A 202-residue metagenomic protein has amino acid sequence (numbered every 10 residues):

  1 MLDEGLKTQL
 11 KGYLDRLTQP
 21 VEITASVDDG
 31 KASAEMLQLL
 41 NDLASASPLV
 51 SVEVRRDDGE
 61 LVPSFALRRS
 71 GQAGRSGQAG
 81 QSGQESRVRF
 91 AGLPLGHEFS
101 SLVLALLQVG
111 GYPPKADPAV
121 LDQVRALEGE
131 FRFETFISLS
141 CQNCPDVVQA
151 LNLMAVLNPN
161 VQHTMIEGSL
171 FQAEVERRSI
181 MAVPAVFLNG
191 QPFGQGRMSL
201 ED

Functional and structural regions predicted by a protein language model:
D3-N41, R125-H163: Local sequence-structure signature of Cys/Sec-based thiol-disulfide redox active-site neighborhoods
L6-L10, P118-A119, I180: Short amphipathic beta-strand starts and helix->beta connectors
P20, D57-G74, G80-V88, Q172-N189: Structural micro-motif
T24, M36, L40, A46-G71 (+2 more regions): Long, folded non-catalytic interaction modules
D28, L49-G59, P159-A173: Thiol-based oxidoreductase modules, predominantly thioredoxin-like and allied folds used for disulfide exchange
R69-P113, F187-D202: Non-catalytic, surface beta->alpha helical segment in thiol-disulfide oxidoreductase systems
G77-G80, P145-D202: Structured core of small recognition/catalytic domains
Y112-L127: Long, charged amphipathic helices and adjacent flexible linkers at domain junctions
